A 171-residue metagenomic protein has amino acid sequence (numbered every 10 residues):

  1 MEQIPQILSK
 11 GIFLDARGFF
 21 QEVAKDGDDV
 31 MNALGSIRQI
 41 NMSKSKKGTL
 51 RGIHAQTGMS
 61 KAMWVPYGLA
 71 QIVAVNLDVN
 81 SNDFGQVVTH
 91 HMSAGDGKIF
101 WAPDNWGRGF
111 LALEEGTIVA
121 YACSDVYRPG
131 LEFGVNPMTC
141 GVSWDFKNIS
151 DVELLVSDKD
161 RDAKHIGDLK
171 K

Functional and structural regions predicted by a protein language model:
M1-G95, G116, C123-K171: Non-catalytic, conserved peripheral segments adjacent to functional cores
D96-K98, W106, T117: Surface-exposed loop/turn positions
F100, R108-L113, Y121: Short beta-strand His + acidic residue motifs that chelate non-heme Fe in jelly-roll/DSBH and cupin folds
